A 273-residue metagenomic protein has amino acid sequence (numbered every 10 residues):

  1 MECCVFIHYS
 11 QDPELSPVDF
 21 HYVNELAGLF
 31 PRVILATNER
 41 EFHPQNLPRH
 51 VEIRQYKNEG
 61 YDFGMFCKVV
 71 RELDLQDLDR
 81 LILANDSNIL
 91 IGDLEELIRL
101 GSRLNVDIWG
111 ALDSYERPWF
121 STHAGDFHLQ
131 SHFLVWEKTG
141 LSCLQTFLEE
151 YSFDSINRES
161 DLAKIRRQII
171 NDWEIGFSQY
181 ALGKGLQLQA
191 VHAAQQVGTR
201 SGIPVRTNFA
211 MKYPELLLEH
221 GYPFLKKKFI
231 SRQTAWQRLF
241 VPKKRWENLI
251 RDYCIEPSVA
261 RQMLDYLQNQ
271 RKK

Functional and structural regions predicted by a protein language model:
M1-K273: ER/Golgi luminal nucleotide-sugar-dependent glycosyltransferases, focusing on the catalytic module
